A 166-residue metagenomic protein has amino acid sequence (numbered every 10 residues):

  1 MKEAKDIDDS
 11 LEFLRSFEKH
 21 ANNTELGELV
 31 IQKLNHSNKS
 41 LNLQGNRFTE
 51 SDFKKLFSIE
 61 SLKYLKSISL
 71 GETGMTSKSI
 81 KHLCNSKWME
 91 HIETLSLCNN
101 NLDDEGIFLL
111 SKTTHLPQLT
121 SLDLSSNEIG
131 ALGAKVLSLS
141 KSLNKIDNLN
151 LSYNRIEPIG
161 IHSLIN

Functional and structural regions predicted by a protein language model:
M1-I7, S51, S67-K78, N85 (+1 more regions): Short, charged N-terminal helix-start/capping segments
M1-S58: The feature captures the LRR N-terminal capping module
E3-L11, N23, T49, L62-L65 (+4 more regions): Short loop/beta submotifs within extracellular cysteine-rich repeat domains
H20-L26, R47-K54, T73-K81, N100-F108 (+2 more regions): Short, solvent-exposed loop/turn at the beta-strand->alpha-helix junction within individual leucine-rich repeat
G27-H36, K54-K63, H82-E90, L109-P117 (+2 more regions): Leucine-rich repeat
K39-L43, L65-L70, I92-L97, L119-L124 (+1 more regions): Conserved hydrophobic beta-strand positions in leucine-rich repeat
K145-N166: Ankyrin-repeat and related helical/solenoid repeat scaffolds used for protein-protein interactions
